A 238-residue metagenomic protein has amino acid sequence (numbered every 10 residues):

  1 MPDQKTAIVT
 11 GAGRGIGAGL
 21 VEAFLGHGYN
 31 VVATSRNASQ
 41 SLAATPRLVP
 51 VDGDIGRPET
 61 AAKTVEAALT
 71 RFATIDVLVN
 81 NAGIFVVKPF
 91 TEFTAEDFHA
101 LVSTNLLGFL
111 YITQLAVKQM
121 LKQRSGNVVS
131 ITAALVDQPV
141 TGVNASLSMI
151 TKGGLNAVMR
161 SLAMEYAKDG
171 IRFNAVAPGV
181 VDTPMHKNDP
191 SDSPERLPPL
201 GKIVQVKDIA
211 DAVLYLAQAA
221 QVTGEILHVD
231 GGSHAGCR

Functional and structural regions predicted by a protein language model:
G13-R14: Conserved glycine-rich cofactor-binding loop
F24, T74, N156, E165-V181 (+1 more regions): Conserved Rossmann-fold SDR core element
G53-T64, A95, K207-D208: The beta1-alpha1 cofactor-binding region of Rossmann-like NAD(H)/NADP(H)-dependent oxidoreductases
P89-F90, D97-V102, P194: Substrate-binding pocket helix/loop in short-chain dehydrogenase/reductase
T113-Q114, R160: A short, exposed helix-loop element centered on a Lys and neighboring polar residues
V129-G154, M159-K168: Catalytic loop of short-chain dehydrogenase/reductase
Q205-V229, H234: C-terminal substrate-recognition "lid" of short-chain dehydrogenase/reductases
